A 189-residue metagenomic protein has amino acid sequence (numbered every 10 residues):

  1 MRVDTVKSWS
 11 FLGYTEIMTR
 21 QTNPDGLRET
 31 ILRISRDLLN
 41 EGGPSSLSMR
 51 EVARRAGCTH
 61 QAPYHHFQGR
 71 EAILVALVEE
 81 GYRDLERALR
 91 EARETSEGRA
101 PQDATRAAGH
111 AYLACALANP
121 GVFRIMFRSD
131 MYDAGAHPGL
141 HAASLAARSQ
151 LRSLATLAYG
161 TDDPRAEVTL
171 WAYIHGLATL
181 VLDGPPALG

Functional and structural regions predicted by a protein language model:
M1-G26, D37, G98: N-terminal intrinsically disordered/low-complexity leader segments
T30, I34, L38-A72, A76: Helix-turn-helix
L39, L74-G81, L89, M126 (+1 more regions): Alpha-helical DNA-contacting segments of helix-turn-helix folds
S48, R124-M126, A134-G135, G189: Short, hydrophobic secondary-structure boundary micro-motifs
A76, R90-V122, S144-R148, L170: Hydrophobic alpha-helical connector segments
C115, F127, D133-G160, P164-T169: Amphipathic alpha-helical packing segments from all-alpha helical-bundle domains
A172-G189: Amphipathic C-terminal alpha-helical segment
